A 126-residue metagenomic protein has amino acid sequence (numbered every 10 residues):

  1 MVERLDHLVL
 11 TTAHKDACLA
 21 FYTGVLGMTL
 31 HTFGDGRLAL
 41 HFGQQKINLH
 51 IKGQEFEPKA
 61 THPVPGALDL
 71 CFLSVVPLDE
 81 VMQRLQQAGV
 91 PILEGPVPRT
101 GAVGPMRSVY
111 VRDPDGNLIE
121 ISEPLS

Functional and structural regions predicted by a protein language model:
M1-L5, T29-V76, E80-R112, E123-S126: Vicinal oxygen chelate
T12-H14: Conserved beta-strand-loop-alpha-helix junction that forms the acyl-donor binding cleft
A17-C18, P77: Short phosphate-engaging motifs
C18-T23, L85, G116: Conserved active-site tyrosine of GNAT-family acetyltransferases
L118-I121: Short glycine-/small-residue motifs
